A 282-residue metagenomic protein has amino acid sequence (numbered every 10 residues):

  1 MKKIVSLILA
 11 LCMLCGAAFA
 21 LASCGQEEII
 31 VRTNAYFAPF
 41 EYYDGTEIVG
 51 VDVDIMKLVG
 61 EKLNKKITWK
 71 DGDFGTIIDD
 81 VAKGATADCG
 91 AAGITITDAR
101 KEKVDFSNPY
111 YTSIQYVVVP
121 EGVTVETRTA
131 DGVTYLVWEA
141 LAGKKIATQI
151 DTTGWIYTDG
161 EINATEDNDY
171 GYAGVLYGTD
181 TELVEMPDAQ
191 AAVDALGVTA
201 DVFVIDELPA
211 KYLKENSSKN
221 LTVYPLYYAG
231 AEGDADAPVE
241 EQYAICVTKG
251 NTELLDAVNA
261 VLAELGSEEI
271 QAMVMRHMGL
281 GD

Functional and structural regions predicted by a protein language model:
M1-L9: Positively charged n-region of N-terminal signal peptides that target proteins for export
C15-E28: Sec-dependent signal peptide cleavage junction
Q26-I94, E185-M186: Extracytoplasmic small-molecule ligand-binding "clamshell" domains of the periplasmic binding protein/Venus flytrap
N34-A35, Y111-P120, E207, E215-L262 (+1 more regions): Periplasmic-binding protein-like
V59, V81-A82, L141, A192-G197 (+1 more regions): Hydrophobic residues within well-ordered alpha-helices
K65, D73-T76, I94-I96, E102-W155 (+2 more regions): A conserved helix-loop-strand patch within extracytoplasmic ligand-binding domains of the periplasmic binding
K66, T134-L136, T148-L183, D256-D282: Ligand-binding clefts/hinges and TM-proximal coupling segments of bilobed small-molecule sensing domains
G75-D79, G93-K103, Y157-T165, G171-G174 (+2 more regions): A ligand-binding cleft/hinge motif common to bilobed small-molecule-binding domains
